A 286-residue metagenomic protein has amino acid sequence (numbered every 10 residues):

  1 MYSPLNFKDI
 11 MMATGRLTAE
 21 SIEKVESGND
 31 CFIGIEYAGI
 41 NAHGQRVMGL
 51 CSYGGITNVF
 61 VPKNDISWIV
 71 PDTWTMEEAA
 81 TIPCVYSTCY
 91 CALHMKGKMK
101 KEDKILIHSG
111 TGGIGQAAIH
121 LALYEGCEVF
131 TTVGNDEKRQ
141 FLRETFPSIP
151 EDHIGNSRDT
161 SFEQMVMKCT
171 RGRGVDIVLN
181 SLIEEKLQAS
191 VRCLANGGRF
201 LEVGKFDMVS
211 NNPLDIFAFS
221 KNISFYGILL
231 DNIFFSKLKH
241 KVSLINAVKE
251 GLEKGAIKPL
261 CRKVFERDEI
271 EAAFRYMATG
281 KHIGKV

Functional and structural regions predicted by a protein language model:
M1-G284: 4′-phosphopantetheine-dependent carrier domains
